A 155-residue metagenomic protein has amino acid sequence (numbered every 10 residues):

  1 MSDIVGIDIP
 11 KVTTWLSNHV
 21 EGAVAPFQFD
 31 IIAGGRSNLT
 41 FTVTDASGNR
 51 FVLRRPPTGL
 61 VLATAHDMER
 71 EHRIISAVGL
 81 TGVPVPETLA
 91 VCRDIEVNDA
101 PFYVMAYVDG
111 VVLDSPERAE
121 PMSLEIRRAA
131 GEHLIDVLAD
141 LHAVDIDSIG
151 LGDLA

Functional and structural regions predicted by a protein language model:
M1-A23, F27: Juxta-kinase regulatory segment immediately upstream of eukaryotic protein kinase catalytic domains
Q28-A155: ATP-binding pocket architecture of kinase catalytic cores
